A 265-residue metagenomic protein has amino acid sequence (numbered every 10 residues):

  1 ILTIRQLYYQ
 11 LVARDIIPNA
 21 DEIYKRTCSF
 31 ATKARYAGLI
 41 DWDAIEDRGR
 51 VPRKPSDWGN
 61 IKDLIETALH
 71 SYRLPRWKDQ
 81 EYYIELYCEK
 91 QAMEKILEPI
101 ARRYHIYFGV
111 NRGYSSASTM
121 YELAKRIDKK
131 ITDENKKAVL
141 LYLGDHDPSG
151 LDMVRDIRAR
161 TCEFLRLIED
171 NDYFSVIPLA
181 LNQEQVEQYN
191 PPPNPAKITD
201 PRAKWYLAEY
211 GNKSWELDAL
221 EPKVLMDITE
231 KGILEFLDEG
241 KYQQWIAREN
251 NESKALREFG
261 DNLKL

Functional and structural regions predicted by a protein language model:
I1-A138, L151-L265: Nucleic-acid enzyme cleavage-core boundary/entry regions
D147-S149: Acidic, divalent-metal-coordinating active-site segment for phosphoryl/phosphodiester hydrolysis, typified by short
